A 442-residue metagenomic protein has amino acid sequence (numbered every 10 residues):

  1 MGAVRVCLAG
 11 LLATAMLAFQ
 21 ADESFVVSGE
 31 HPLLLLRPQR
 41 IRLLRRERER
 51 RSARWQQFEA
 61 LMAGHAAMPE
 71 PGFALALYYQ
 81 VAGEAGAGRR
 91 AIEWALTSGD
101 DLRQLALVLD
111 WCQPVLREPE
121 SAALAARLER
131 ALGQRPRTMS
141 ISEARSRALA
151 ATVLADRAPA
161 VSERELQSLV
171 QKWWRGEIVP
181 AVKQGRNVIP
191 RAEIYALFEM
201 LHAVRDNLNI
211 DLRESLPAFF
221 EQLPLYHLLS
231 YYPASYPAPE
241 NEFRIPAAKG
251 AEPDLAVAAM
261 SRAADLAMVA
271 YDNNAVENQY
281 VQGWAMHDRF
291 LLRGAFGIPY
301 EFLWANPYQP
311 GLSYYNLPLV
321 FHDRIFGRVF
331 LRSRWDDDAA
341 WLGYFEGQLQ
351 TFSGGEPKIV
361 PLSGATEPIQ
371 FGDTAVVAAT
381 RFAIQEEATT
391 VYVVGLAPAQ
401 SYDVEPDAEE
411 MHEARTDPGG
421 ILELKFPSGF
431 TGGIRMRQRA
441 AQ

Functional and structural regions predicted by a protein language model:
M1-L8: Bacterial N-terminal signal peptides that target proteins for export
L12-V26: Bacterial Sec-dependent signal peptides at the C-terminal "C-region" and cleavage site
D22-L36: N-terminal carbohydrate-binding accessory modules
L33, Q39, E47-R48, R54-L225 (+1 more regions): Aromatic-lined, polymer-binding surfaces characteristic of secreted/periplasmic polysaccharide-degrading enzymes
R48-F58, G347-E356: Short, surface-exposed, low-complexity cationic segments
A196-G433: Extended polysaccharide-engagement surfaces of secreted carbohydrate-active enzymes
F430-Q442: Surface-exposed interaction regions enriched in Ser/Thr/Asp/Glu that occur as long low-complexity tracts or repetitive
